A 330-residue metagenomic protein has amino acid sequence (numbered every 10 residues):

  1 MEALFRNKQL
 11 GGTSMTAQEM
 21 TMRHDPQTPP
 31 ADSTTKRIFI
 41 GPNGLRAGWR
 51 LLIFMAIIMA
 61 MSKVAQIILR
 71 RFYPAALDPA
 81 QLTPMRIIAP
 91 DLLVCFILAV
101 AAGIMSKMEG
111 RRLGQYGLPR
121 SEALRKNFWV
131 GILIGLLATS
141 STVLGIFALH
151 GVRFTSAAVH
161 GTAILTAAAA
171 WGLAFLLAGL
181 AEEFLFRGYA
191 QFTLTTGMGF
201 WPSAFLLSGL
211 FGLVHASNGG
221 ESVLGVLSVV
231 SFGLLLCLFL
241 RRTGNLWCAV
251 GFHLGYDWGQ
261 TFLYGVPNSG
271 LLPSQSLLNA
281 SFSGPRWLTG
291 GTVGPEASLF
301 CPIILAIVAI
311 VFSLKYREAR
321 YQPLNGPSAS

Functional and structural regions predicted by a protein language model:
E2-L113, G117, T261-S330: N-terminal, membrane-interfacial amphipathic/helix-forming hydrophobic leader that caps and precedes the first
L4-R6, A65-A89, R111-F184, Q191-T196 (+2 more regions): Juxtamembrane helix-loop-helix connectors linking adjacent transmembrane helices in multi-pass membrane enzymes
G48, L52, I88, F128-L133 (+5 more regions): Hydrophobic alpha-helical transmembrane segments
V64, G225-R286: Functionally important transmembrane alpha-helices
L92-I97, A168-G172, V226-S231: Membrane-embedded alpha-helical segments of multi-pass membrane proteins, especially the transmembrane helices
I132, L136, G172, L176 (+6 more regions): Residue-level signature of the transmembrane alpha-helical core of multi-pass small-molecule transporters
A181-L206, L238-N245: Membrane-interface helix/loop boundary segments of multi-pass membrane proteins
V214-V223: Membrane-interface helix caps and helix-loop-helix hairpins in membrane proteins
